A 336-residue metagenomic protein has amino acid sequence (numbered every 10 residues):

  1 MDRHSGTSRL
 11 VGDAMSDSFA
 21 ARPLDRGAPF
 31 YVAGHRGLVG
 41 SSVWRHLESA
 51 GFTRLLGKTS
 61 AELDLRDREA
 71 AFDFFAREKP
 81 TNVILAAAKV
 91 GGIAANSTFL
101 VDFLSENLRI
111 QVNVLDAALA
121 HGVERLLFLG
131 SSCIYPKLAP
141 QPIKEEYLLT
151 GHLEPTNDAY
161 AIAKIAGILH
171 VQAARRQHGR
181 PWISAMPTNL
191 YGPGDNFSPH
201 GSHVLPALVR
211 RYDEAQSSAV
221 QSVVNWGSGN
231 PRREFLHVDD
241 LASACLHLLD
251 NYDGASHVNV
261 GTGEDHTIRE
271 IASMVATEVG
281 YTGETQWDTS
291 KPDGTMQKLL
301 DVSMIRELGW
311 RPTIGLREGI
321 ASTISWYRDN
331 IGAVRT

Functional and structural regions predicted by a protein language model:
F19, P23, G34, S42-F52 (+1 more regions): C-terminal substrate-binding subdomain of Rossmann-fold SDR/epimerase-dehydratase oxidoreductases
A33, K58, V83-K89, L126-S132 (+1 more regions): SDR active-site strand-loop-helix element
E48-D73: Adenosine-cofactor binding site in Rossmann-like domains, unifying the SAM/SAH pocket of S-adenosylmethionine-dependent
R68-L108, A120: NAD(P)H-binding glycine-rich loop region in Rossmannoid oxidoreductase-like domains and their noncatalytic homologs
V90-G91, S132-P140, T188-Y191: Active-site segment of SDR-like NAD(P)-dependent oxidoreductases
V112-N157: Conserved Rossmann-fold NAD(P)-dependent oxidoreductase catalytic core, especially the SDR/UDP-sugar
R125, G130-S131, I168-N196, P206-L208 (+1 more regions): Conserved beta-loop-beta element that borders a ligand/cofactor-binding pocket
A159, A163: Active-site helix of classical SDR
